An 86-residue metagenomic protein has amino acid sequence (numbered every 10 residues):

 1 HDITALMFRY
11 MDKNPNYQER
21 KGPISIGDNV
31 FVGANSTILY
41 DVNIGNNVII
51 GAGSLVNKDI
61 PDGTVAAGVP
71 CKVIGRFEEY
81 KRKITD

Functional and structural regions predicted by a protein language model:
H1-N43, V69-P70, F77-E78: Flexible, glycine/small-residue-enriched loop-and-beta-strand segment within the central core of proteins
D28, N46-N47, D62: Short acidic capping loops at alpha-helix termini that bridge into adjacent secondary structure
F31, I49, V65-A66: Short-chain dehydrogenase/reductase
A34-I49, S54-K58: Beta-rich strand-turn-strand
P61-D62, A67-P70: Acidic, glycine-centered active-site loop in nucleotide-sugar glycosyltransferases
T64-V65, E79-R82: Short, glycine/charged-enriched secondary-structure capping and boundary segments
T85-D86: Acidic/histidine-enriched, glycine/proline-rich intrinsically disordered or flexible terminal extensions
